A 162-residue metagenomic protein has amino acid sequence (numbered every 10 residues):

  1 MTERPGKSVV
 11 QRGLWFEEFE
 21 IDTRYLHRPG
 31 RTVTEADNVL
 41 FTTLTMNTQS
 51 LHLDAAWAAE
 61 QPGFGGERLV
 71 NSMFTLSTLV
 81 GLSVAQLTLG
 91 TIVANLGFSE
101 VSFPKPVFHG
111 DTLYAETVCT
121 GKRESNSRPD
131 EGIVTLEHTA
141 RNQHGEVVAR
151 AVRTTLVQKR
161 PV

Functional and structural regions predicted by a protein language model:
M1-E20, F103-T112, E116-V162: HotDog/MaoC-like acyl-thioester-processing domains
T2-L96, V162: Hot-dog-fold acyl-thioester-processing enzymes
L26-T32, S102, T154-L156: Generic structural detector for well-ordered beta-strands
